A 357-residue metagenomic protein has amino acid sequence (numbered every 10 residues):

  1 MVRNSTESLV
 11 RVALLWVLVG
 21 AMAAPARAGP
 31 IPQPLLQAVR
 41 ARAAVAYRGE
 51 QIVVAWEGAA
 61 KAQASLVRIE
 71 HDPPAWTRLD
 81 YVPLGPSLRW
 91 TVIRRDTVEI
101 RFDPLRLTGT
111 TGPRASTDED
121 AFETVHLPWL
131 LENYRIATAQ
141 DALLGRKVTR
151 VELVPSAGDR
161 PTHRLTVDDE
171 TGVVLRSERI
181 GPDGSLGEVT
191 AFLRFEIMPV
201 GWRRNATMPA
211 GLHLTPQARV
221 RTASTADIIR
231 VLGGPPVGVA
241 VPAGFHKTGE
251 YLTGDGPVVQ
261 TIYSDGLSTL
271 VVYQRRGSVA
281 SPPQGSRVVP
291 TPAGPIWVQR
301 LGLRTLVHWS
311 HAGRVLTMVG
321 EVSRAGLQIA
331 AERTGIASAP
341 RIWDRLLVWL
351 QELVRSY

Functional and structural regions predicted by a protein language model:
M1-S5, A13-G20, A24-W76, L84-S87 (+3 more regions): N-terminal leader/targeting segments and the immediate start of mature chains
P32-W56, L107-T108, H126-W129, M208-L252 (+1 more regions): Juxtamembrane extracytoplasmic segments of single-/few-pass membrane proteins
A43-V45, R68-T77, I93-V98, V167-V174 (+3 more regions): Short, solvent-exposed coil/turn segments at beta-strand boundaries
V45-E50, P74-L79, G145-E152, V173-R176 (+3 more regions): Short, hydrophobic/aromatic-rich segments at coil-to-beta transitions
A62-A121, R176-P199, V307, T317-M318: An acidic-aromatic
I100-F102, R106-V148, V154: Active-site-adjacent scaffolding segments
Q140, L144-L214, S278-S281: Gly/Pro-enriched, hydrophobic low-complexity segments that function as extracytoplasmic propeptides/linkers
P216-R314, V319-I329, D344-Y357: Short, solvent-exposed recognition patches
